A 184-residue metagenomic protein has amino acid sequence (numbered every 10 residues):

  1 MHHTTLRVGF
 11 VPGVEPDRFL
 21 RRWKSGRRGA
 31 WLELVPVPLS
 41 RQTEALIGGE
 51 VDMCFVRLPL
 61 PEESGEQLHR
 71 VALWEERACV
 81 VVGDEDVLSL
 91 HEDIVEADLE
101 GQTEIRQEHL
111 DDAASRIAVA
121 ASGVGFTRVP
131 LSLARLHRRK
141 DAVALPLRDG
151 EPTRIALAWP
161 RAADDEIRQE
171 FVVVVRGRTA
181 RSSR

Functional and structural regions predicted by a protein language model:
H2-V8, P12-P36, Q42-E44: Short alpha-helix C-terminal cap/hinge motif
T5-V11, C54, V81, I105 (+2 more regions): Short, well-ordered beta-strand segments
R18, R148-R184: A late-sequence structural motif
F19-G26, S40-R77, A142-L145: Short beta-strand-centered segments that line the small-molecule binding cleft or hinge of alpha/beta clamshell
K24-S25, V35, L39-V51, D98 (+1 more regions): Short helices/loops that flank or line small-molecule/ion binding pockets
E44, F55-G65, A113-A142, E151: A ligand-binding cleft/hinge motif common to bilobed small-molecule-binding domains
E66-A78, V82-T103, Q169: Flexible hinge/capping segments at coil-to-helix
Q107-A118, V175-R184: Ligand-binding clefts/hinges and TM-proximal coupling segments of bilobed small-molecule sensing domains
